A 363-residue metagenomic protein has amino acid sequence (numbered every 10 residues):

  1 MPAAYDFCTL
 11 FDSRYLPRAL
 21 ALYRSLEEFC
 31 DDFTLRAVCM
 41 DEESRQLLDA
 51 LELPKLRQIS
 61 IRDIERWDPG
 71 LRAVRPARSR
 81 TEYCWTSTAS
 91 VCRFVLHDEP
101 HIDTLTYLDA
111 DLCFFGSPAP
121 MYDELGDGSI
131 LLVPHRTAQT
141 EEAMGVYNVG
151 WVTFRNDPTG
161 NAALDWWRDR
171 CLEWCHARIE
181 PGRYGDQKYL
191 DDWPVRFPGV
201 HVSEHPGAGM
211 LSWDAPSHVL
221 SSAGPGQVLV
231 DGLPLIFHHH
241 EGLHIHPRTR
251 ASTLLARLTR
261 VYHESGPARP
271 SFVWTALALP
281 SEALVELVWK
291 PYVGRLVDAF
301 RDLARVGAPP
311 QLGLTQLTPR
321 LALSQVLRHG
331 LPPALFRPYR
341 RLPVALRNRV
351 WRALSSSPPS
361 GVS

Functional and structural regions predicted by a protein language model:
M1-S363: Glycosyltransferase catalytic domains, chiefly GT-A lineage
